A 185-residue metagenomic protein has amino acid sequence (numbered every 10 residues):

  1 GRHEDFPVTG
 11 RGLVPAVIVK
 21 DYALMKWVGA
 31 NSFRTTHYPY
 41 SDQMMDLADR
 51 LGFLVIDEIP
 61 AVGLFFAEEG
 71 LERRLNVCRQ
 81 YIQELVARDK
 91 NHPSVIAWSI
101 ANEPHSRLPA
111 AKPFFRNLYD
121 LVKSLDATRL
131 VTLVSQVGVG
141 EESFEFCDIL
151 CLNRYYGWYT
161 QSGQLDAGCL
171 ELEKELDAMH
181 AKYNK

Functional and structural regions predicted by a protein language model:
G1-R116, V131, L150, H180: Active-site-adjacent substrate/metal-binding segments within catalytic domains of carbohydrate-active enzymes
P113-K185: Extracellular glycoside hydrolase catalytic/binding regions
